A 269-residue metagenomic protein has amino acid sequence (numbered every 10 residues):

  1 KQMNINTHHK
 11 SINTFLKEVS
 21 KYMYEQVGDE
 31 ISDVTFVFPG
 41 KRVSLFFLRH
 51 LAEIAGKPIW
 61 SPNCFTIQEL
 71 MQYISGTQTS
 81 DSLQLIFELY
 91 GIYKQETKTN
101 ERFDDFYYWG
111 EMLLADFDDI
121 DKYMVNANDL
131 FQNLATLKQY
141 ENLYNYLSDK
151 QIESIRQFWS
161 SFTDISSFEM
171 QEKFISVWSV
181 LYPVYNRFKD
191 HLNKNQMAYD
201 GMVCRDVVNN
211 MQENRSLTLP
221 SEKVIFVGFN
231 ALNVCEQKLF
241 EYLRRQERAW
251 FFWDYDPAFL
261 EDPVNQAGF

Functional and structural regions predicted by a protein language model:
K1-F269: Nucleic acid-machinery interaction/catalytic patches
